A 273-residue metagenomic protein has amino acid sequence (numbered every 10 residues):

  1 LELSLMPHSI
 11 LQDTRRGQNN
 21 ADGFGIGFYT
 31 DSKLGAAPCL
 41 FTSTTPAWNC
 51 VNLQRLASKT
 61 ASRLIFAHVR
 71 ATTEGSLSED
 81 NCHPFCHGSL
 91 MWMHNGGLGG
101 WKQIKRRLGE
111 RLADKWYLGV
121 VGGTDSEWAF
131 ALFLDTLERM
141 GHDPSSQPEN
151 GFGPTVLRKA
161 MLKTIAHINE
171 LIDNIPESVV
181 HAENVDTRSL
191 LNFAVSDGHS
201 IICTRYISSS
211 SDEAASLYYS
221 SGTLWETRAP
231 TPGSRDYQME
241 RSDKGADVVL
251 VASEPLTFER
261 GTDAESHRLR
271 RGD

Functional and structural regions predicted by a protein language model:
L1-H94, L98-D273: Conserved short alpha-helical segments that host acidic/polar catalytic motifs at enzyme active sites
